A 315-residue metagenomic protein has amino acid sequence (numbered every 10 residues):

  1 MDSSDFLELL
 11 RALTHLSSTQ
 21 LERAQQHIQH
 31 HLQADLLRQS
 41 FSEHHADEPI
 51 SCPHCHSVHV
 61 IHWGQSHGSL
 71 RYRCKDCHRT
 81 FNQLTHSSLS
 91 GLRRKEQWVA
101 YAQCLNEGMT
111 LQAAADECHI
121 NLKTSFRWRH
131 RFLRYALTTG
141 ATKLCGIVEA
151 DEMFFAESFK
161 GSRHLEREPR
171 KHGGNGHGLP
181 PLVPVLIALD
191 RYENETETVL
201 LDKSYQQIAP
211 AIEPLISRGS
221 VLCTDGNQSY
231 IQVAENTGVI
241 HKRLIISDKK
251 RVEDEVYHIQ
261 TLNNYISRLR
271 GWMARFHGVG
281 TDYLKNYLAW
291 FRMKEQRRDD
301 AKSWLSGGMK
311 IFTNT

Functional and structural regions predicted by a protein language model:
M1-T315: Residue-level recognition of single "structural anchor" positions that define or cap local secondary structure
